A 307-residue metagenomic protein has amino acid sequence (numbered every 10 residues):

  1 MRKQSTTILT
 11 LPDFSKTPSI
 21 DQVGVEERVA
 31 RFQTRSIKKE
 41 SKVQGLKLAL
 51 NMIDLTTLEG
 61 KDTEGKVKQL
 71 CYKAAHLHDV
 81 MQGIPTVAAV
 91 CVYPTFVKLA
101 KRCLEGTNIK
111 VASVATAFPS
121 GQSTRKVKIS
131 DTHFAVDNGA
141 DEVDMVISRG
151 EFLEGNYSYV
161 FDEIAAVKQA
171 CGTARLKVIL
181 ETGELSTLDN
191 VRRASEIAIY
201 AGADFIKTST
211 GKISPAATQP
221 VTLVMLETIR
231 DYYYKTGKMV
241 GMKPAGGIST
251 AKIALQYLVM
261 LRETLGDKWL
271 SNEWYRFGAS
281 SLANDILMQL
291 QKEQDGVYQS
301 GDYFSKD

Functional and structural regions predicted by a protein language model:
M1-L50: Charged, compositionally biased N-terminal leader segments and the immediate start of the first structured element
E40-L48, K61-P85, T95-K243, S249-S280 (+1 more regions): Alpha/beta enzyme core
L58: A short, histidine- and acid-enriched strand-loop-helix "catalytic/donor-clamping" loop that lines the nucleotide-sugar
D285: N-terminal beta-loop-helix "entrance" segment that forms/cooperates in small-molecule cofactor or anionic ligand
